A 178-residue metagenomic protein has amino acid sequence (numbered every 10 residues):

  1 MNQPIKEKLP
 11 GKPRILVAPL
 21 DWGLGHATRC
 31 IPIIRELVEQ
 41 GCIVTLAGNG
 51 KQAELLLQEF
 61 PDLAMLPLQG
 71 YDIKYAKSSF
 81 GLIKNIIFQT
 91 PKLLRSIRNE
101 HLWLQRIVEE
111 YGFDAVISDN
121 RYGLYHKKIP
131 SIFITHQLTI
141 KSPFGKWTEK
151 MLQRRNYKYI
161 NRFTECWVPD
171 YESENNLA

Functional and structural regions predicted by a protein language model:
N2-K12: Positively charged, low-complexity intrinsically disordered leader regions
G11-R14, D21, E39-P91: Conserved nucleotide-sugar phosphate-binding/catalytic loop shared by glycosyltransferases and other
R14, D114-A115, E165: Structural motif
P19-I31: A short, glycine/small-residue-rich beta-strand->loop->alpha-helix junction that serves as a flexible
I34, V38: Gly/Ala-rich phosphate-binding loop of Rossmann-like dinucleotide-binding domains, activating on the conserved
N49-E54, V116-G123, E172-E174: Short, polar loop motifs at secondary-structure junctions
G81-G123: Conserved nucleotide-sugar donor-binding subdomain of glycosyltransferases
K127-A178: Active-site-proximal region of nucleotide-activated glycan assembly enzymes, centered on histidine/acidic-rich loops
